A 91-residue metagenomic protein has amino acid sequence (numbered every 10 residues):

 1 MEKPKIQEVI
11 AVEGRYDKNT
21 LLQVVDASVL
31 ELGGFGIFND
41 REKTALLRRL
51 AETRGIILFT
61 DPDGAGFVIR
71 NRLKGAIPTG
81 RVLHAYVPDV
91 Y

Functional and structural regions predicted by a protein language model:
M1-I10: A short, flexible N-terminal coil/short beta segment enriched in small residues
E8-V9, R15-N19, Q23-T53: Acidic, glycine-rich catalytic loops of TOPRIM or P-loop NTPase phosphate-binding modules used across DNA replication
A11-E13, A51-A65, Y86: Acidic beta-strand-to-loop metal/phosphate-binding motif
T20, V68-R72: Phosphate- and divalent-cation-binding pockets in alpha/beta enzyme and binding domains that engage nucleotide-derived
A27-V29, I56, G80-L83: Hydrophobic anchor at the start of a short beta-strand that flanks the dinucleotide cofactor-binding loop
G36-N39, T60-I69: Acidic, metal-coordinating catalytic cores used for nucleic-acid/nucleotide bond scission and strand-transfer chemistry
K74-Y91: Long, charge-dense
